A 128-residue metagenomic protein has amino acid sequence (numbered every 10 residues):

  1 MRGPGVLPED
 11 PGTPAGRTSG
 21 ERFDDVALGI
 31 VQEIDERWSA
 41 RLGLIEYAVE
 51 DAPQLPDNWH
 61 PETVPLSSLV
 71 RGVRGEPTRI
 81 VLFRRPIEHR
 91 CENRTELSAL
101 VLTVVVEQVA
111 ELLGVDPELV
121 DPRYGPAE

Functional and structural regions predicted by a protein language model:
M1-G72, T78: A metal-dependent hydrolase signature that marks the N-terminal structural subdomain at the beginning of catalytic folds
S19-V26, L97-V101, V105: Short amphipathic alpha-helical segments
V64-L102, L112-E128: Active-site scaffold of zinc-dependent metalloenzymes
